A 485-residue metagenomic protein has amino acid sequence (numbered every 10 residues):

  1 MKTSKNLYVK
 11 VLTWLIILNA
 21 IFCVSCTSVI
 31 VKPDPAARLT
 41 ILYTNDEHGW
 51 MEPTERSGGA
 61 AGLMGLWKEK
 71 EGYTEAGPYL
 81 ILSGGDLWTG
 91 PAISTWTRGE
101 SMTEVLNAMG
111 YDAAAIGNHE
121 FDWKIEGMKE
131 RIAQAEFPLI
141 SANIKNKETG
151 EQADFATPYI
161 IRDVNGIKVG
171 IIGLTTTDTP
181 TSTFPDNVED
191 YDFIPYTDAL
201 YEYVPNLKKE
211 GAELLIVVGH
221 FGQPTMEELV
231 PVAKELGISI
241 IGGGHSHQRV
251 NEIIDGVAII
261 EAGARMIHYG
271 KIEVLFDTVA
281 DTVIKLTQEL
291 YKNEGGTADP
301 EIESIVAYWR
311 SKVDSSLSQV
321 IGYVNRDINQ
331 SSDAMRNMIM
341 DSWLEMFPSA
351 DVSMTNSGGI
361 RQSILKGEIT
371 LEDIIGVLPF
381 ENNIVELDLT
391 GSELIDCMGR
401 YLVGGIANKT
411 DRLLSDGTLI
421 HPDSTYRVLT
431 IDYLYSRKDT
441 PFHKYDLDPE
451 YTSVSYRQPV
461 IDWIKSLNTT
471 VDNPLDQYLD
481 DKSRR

Functional and structural regions predicted by a protein language model:
K2-T13: Bacterial N-terminal signal peptides that target proteins for export
K5, G85, Y111, T179 (+4 more regions): Generic signal for short, ordered secondary-structure residues within or immediately flanking folded domains
F22-S25: C-terminal motif of bacterial Sec signal peptides marking the signal peptidase cleavage site
T27-E301, S332-E345, S353-T355, V403 (+1 more regions): Acidic, metal/ion-coordinating pockets
I30-R38, G49-M51, M64, T103 (+4 more regions): Catalytic centers of hydrolytic enzymes
